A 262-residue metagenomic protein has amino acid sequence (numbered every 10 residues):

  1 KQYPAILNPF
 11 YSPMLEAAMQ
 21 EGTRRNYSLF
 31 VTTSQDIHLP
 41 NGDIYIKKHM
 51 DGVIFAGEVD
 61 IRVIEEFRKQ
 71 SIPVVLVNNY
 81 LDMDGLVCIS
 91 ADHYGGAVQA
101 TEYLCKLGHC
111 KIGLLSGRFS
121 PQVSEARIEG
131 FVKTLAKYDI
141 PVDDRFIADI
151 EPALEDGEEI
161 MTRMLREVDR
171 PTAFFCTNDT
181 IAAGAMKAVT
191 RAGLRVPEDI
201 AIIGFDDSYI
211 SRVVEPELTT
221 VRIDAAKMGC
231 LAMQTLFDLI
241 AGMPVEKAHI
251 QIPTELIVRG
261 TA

Functional and structural regions predicted by a protein language model:
K1-E102, L165-R166, R170: Alpha-helical recognition/docking segments in bacterial nutrient-uptake and carbohydrate-utilization systems
K1-P13, V31-P40, I89-Q99, L115-T162 (+5 more regions): Hinge/beta->alpha junction and helix N-cap segments in small-molecule ligand-binding domains
A17-E21, E66, A126-Y138, R163 (+2 more regions): Alpha-helical structural signal in soluble globular domains
A18, V53, V74, Y103-L104 (+6 more regions): Residue-level signal for nonpolar/aromatic packing positions in well-ordered secondary structure
R24-S28, P73, C110-K111, P141 (+1 more regions): Residue-level detector of anion-binding/catalytic polar loops
M50-A56, G113-L115, I147, V168-N178 (+1 more regions): Periplasmic-binding protein-like
T101-I112: Glycine-rich phosphate/diphosphate-binding loops that line cofactor/substrate pockets in enzymes
I160-A262: Flexible loop/turn connectors
